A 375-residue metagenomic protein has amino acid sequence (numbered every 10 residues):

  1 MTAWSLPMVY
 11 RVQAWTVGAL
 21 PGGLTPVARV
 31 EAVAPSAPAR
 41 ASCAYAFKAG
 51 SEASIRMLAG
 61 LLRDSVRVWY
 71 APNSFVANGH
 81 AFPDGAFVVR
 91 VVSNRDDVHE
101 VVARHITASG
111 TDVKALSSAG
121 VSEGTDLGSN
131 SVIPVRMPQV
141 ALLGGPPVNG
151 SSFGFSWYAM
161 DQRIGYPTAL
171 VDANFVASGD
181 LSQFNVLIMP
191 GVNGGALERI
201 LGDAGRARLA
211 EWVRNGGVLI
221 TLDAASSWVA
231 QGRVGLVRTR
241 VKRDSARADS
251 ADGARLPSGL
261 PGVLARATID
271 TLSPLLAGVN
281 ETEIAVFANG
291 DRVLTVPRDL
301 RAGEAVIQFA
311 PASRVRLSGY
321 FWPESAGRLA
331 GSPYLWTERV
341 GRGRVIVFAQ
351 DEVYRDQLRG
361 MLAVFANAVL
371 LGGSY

Functional and structural regions predicted by a protein language model:
M1-Y375: Intrinsic-disorder/low-complexity accessory segments
